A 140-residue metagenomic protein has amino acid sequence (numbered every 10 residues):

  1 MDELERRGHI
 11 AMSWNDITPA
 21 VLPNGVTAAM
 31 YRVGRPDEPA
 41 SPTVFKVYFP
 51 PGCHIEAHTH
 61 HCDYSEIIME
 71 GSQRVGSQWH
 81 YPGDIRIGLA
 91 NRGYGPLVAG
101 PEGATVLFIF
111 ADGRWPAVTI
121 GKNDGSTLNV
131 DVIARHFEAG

Functional and structural regions predicted by a protein language model:
M1-P39, D124-T127, D131-G140: A short, N-terminal "cap"/entry segment at the start of jelly-roll beta-barrel domains of the cupin/DSBH fold
T27, T43, Y64, M69 (+1 more regions): Residues that flank catalytic or metal-binding motifs in active/ligand-binding sites
A29-R35, S41-T59, L89-G93: Conserved short histidine dyad/triad with adjacent acidic residue
A40-P42, T59-H61, W79-H80, A99-P101: Short glycine/proline-enriched turns and hinge-like loops at secondary-structure junctions
F45-F49, I68-G71, I85, V106-I109: Short, well-ordered beta-strand segments in beta-rich or mixed alpha/beta enzyme and ligand-binding folds
K46, C62-Y64, G121-N129: Short intrinsically disordered coil segments
P51-C53, H60-V75: Glycine- and acidic-residue-biased ligand/ion/polar-headgroup-sensing regions
W79-P82, A90-I120: Ligand-binding loop in jelly-roll beta-barrel domains
